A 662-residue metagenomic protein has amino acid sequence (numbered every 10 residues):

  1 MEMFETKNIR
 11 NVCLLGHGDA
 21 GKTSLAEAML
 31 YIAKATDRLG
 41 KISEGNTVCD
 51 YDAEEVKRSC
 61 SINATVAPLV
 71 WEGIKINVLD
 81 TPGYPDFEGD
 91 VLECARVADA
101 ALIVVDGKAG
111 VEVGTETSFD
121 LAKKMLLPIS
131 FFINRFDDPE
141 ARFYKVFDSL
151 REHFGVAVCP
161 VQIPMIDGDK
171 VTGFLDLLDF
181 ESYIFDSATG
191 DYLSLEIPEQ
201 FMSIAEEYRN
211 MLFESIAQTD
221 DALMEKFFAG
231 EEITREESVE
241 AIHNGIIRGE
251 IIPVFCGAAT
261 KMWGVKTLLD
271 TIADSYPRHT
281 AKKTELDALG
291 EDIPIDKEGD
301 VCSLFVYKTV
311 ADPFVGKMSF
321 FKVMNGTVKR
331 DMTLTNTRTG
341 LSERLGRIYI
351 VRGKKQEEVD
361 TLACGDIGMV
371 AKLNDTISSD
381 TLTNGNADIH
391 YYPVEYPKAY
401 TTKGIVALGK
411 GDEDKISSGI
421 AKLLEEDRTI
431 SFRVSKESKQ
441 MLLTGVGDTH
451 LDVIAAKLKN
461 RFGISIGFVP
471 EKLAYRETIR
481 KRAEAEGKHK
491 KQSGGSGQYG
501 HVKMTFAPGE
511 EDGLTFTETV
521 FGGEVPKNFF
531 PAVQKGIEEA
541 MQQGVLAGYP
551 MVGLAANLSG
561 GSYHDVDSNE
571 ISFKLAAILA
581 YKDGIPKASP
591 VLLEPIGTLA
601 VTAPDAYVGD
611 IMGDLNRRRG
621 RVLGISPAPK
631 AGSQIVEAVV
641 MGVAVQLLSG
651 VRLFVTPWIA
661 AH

Functional and structural regions predicted by a protein language model:
M1-H662: Structural and coupling elements of P-loop NTPases
